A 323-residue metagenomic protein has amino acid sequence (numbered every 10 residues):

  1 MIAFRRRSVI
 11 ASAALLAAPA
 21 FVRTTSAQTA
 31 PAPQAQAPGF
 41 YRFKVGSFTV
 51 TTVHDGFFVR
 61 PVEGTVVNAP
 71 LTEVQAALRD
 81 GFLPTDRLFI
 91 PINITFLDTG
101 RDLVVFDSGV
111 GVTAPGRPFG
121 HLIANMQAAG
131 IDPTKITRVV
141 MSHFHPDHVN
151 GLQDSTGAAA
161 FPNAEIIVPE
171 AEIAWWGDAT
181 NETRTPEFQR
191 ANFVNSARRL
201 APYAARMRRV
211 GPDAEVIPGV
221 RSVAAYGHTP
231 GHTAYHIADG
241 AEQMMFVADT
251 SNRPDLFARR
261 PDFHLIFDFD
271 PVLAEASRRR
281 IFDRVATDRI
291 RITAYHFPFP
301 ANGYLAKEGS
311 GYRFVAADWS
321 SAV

Functional and structural regions predicted by a protein language model:
I2-A3, S8-Q28: N-terminal export signals
A3-R5, A238-V323: Cap/insert and terminal regions of metallo-dependent hydrolase folds
G39-A129, A234-S251: Conserved beta-strand hairpin/beta-sheet module of binuclear metal-dependent hydrolase folds, prominently
S47, L97, D107, H143 (+5 more regions): Divalent metal-coordination and catalytic microenvironments
D55, S108-V110, F144, A171-E172 (+3 more regions): Active-site metal-binding loops of divalent metal-dependent hydrolases
P91-I94, G116-I167: Active-site metal-binding motif and surrounding structural segment of the metallo-beta-lactamase
Q127-I131, K135, E165-A224, A276-R280 (+1 more regions): Metallo-beta-lactamase
V139-V149, A225-H232, A294-F299: Histidine-centered catalytic micro-motifs
